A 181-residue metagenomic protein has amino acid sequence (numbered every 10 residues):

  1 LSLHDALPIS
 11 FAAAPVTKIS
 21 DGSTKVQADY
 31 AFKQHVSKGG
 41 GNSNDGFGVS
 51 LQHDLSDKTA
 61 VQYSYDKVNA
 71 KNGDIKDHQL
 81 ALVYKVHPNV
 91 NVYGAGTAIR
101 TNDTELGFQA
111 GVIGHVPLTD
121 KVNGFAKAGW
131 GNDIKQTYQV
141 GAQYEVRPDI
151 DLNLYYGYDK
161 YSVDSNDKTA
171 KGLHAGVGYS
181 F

Functional and structural regions predicted by a protein language model:
L1-D5: Single conserved hydrophobic/aromatic residue that forms the stacking wall/gate of nucleotide- or nucleobase-binding
A6-F181: Outer-membrane beta-barrel proteins
